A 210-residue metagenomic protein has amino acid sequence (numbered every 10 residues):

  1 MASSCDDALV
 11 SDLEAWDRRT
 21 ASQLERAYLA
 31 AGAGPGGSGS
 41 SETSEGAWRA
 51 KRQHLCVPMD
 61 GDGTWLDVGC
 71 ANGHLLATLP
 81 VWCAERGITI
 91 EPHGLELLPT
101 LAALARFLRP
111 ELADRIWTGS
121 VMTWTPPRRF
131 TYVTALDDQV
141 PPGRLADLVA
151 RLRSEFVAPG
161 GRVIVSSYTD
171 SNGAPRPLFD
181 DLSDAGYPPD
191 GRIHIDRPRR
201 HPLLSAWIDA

Functional and structural regions predicted by a protein language model:
A21-H54: Class I SAM-dependent methyltransferase Rossmann-like catalytic core, especially the SAM/SAH-binding loop
E45-D62, T78, W82: Conserved alpha-helix/loop element of class I SAM-dependent methyltransferases that forms part of the SAM/SAH-binding
G63-A71: Conserved class I S-adenosyl-L-methionine
H74, T78-A113: Class I SAM-dependent methyltransferase SAM/SAH-binding core
E111-V121: Conserved SAM-binding strand-loop segment of SAM-dependent methyltransferases
Y132-L145: A short SAM/SAH-binding and catalytic strip from SAM-dependent methyltransferases
A146-P159: A short glycine-rich, Lys/Arg-flanked "PGG" loop and its adjoining helix->strand segment in the class I
G160-Y168: Conserved beta-strand signature within the Rossmann-like core of class I S-adenosyl-L-methionine
